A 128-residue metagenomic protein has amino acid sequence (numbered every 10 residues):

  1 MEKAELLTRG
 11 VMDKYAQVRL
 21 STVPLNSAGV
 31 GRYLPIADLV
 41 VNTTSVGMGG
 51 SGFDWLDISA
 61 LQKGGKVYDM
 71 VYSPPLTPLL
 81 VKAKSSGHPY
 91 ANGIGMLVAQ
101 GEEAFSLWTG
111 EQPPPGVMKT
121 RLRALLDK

Functional and structural regions predicted by a protein language model:
M1-A16: NAD(P)-binding Rossmann-fold cofactor-contacting core
K3-L7, F53, Q100-E103: Short, charged, surface-exposed secondary-structure boundary motifs
R9, R19, R32, R121-R123: Arginine residue identity/basic-tract feature
G10-K14, D38, W108-E111: Short, hinge-like loop/turn segments at secondary-structure boundaries
Q17-Y90: Rossmann-like adenosine-cofactor binding region
K66, M70-K128: Adenosine-phosphate binding glycine-rich loop
